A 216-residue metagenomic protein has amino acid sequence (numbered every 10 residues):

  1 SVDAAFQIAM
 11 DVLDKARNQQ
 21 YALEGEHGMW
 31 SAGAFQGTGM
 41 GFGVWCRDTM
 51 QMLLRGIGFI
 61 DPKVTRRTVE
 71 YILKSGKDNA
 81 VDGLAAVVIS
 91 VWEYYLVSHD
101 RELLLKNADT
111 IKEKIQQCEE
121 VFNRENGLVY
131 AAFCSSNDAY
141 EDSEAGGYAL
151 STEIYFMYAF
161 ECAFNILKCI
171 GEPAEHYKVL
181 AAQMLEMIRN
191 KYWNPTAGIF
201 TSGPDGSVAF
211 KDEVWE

Functional and structural regions predicted by a protein language model:
S1-L105, T201, G206, F210-E216: Substrate-binding groove/exosite segments of carbohydrate-active enzymes
A4-A9, D61-K74, R101-E119, A163 (+1 more regions): Extended, well-ordered alpha-helical scaffold segments
M10, D14, M50, K114 (+2 more regions): Generic detector of bulky aromatic hydrophobic side chains
K15-Q19, D61, E93-L96, E120 (+4 more regions): Conserved helix-loop functional segments at active or binding sites
K77-D82, Q116-A182, E186, W193-E216: The feature captures the catalytic groove of carbohydrate-active enzymes
